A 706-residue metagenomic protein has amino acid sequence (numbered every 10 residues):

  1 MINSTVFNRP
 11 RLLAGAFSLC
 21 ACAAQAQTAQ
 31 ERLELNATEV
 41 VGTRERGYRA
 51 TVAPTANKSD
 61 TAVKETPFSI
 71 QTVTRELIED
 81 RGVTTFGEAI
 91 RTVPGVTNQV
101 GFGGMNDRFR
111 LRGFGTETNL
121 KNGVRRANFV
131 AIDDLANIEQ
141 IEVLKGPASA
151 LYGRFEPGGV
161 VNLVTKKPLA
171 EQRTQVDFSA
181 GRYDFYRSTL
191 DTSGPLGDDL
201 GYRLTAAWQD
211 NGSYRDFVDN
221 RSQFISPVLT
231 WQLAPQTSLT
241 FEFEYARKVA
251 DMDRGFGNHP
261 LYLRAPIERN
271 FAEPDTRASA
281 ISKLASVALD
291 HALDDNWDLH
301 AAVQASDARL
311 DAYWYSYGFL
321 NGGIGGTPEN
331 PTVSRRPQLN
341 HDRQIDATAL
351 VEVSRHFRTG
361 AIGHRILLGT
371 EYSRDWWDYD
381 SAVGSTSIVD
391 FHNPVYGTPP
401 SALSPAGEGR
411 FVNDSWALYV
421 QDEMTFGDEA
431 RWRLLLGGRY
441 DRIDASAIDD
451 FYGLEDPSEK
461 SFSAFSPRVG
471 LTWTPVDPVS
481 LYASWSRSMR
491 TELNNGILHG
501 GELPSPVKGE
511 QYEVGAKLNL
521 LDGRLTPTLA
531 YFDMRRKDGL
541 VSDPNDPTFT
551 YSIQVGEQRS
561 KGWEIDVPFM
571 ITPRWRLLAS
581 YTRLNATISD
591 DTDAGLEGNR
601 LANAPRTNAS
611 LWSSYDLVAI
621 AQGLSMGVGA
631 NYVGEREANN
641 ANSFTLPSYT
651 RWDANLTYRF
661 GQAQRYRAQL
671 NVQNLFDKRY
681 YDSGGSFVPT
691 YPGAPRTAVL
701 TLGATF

Functional and structural regions predicted by a protein language model:
T5, A483, Y512, A602-F706: Conserved C-terminal beta-signal and adjacent last beta-strands/turns of outer-membrane beta-barrel proteins
N36-E171, V514: Acidic, small-polar-rich N-terminal luminal/periplasmic segments of exported/outer-membrane proteins
A136-E139, A150-P227, L233-T237, K283 (+1 more regions): Outer-membrane beta-barrel translocator/receptor signature
Q209, S213, I225-A292, N296 (+3 more regions): Acidic/polar loop-and-plug regions of large Gram-negative outer-membrane beta-barrel proteins
T230-A234, Q344, G363-R365, E371-S373 (+2 more regions): Structural signature of Gram-negative outer-membrane beta-barrels, strongest in the C-terminal barrel of TonB-dependent
R247-Y262, R374-D378, E459, R468-E513 (+6 more regions): Surface-exposed extracellular loop regions of Gram-negative outer-membrane beta-barrel proteins, predominantly
D290-Q304, A308-S316, Y482, P506-M570 (+1 more regions): Membrane-embedded beta-barrel scaffold of Gram-negative outer-membrane proteins
D428, D533, Q554-N639: Gram-negative outer-membrane beta-barrel transporters
